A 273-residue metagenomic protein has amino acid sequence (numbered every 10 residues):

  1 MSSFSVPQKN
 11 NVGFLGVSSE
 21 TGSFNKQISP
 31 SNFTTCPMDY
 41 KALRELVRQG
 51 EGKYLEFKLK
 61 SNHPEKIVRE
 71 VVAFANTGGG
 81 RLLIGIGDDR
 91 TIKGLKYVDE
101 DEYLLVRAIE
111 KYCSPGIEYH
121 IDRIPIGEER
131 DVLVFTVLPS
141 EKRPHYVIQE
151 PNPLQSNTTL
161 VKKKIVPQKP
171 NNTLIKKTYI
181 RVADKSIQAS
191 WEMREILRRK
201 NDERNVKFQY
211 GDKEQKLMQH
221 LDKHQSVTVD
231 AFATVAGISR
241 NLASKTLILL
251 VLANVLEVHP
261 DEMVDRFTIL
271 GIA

Functional and structural regions predicted by a protein language model:
M1-P7, N11-L46, K53, L59-L82 (+1 more regions): Bergerat-fold GHKL/Histidine-kinase-like ATPase
T35-Q149, P153: DNA-contacting interfaces and partner/effector-binding or oligomerization modules in DNA-centric proteins
K60, V98, A183-K185, S239: Short beta->alpha junction loops/turns
I92-K96, Y119, I126, R143 (+6 more regions): Generic preference for hydrophobic/aromatic residues in regular secondary structure cores
I126-K223, T228: Mixed-charge intrinsically disordered linker/loop segments at interdomain junctions
